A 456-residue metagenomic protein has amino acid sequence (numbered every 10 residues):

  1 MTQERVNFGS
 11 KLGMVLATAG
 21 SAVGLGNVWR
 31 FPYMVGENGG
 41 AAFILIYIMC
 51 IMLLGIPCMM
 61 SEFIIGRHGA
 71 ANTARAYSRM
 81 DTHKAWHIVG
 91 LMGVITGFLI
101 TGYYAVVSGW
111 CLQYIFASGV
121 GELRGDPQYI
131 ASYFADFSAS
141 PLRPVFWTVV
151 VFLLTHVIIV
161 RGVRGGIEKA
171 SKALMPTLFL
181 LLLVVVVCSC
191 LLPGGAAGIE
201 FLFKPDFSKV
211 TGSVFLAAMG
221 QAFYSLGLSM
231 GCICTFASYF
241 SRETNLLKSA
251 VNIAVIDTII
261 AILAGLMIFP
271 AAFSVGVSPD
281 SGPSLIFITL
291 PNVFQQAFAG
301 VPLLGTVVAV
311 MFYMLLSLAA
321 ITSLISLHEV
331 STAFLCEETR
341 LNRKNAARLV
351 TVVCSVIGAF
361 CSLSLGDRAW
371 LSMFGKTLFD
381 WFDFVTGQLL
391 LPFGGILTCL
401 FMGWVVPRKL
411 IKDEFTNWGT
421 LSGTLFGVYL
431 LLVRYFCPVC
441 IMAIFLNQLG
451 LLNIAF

Functional and structural regions predicted by a protein language model:
M1-W29, I56-F63, R67-M80, K84-L91 (+2 more regions): Membrane-interface "cap" regions at the ends of multi-pass membrane proteins
T2-E4, F8, E168, K172-I321 (+1 more regions): Membrane-embedded translocation segments of transport machinery
T2-V6, Y33-N38, H68, T73-M92 (+7 more regions): Inter-helical loop and helix-membrane interface segments of multi-pass membrane transporters/permeases
N7-T18, F43-I46, K84-F98, F146-V151 (+6 more regions): Select transmembrane alpha-helical segments in multipass membrane proteins
L12-G13, S21, V145-F146, I256-I262 (+4 more regions): Loop-to-transmembrane helix boundary motifs in multi-pass membrane proteins
G13-I48, A237, K248-V251, V255-T258 (+1 more regions): Transmembrane helix-boundary motif of multi-pass solute transporters/channels
M34-N38, A85-T101, A135, V150-L174 (+3 more regions): Membrane-water interface regions at transmembrane-helix termini and the short interhelical loops of multi-pass membrane
S372, T377-F401, S422-F456: A generic transmembrane alpha-helix motif of multi-pass inner-membrane proteins
